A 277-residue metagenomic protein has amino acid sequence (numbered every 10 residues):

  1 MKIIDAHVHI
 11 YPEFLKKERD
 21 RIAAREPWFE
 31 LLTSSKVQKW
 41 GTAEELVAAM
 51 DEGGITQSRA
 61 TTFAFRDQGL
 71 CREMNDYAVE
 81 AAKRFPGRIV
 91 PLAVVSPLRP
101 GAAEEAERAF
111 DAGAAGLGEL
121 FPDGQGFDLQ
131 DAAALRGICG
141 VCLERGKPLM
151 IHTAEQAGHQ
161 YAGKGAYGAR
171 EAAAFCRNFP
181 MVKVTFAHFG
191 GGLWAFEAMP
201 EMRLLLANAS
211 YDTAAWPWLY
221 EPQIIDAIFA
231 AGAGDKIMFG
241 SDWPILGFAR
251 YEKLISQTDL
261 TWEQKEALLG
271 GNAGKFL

Functional and structural regions predicted by a protein language model:
M1-H9, E13-Q57, E107, A231-M238 (+1 more regions): Mid-to-C-terminal alpha-helical segments outside catalytic/metal-binding sites
D5, Q57-T62, V94, T185-H188 (+3 more regions): Short beta-strand segments
H7, M50, A78, A109 (+7 more regions): Conserved, mostly hydrophobic/aromatic
Y11-F14, F65-Q68, P97-G101, G124-Q125 (+4 more regions): Active-site environment of divalent metal-dependent phosphoester hydrolases
F14-R19, R72, E104-E105, Y161-K164 (+3 more regions): Short aromatic-enriched loop/helix-cap "lid" or pocket-rim segments at secondary-structure transitions that line
G41-V47, N75-V79, A102-E104, G168-A173 (+2 more regions): Alpha-helical scaffolding within the catalytic cores of extracellular/periplasmic polymer-degrading hydrolases
T56-Q57, F65-A157: Active-site gating/metal-coordination segments in enzymes
A115-G116, F121, L129-M238: Catalytic pocket-lining loop regions of alpha/beta-barrel enzymes, especially the amidohydrolase/enolase/GH5 lineages
